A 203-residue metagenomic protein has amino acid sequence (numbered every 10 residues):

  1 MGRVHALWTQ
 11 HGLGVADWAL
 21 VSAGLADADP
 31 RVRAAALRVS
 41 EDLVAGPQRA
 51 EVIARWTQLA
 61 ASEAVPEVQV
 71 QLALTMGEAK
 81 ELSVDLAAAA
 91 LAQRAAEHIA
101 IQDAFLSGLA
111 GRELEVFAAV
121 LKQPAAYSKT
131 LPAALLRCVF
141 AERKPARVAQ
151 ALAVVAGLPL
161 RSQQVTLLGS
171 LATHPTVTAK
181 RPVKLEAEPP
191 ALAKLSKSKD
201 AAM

Functional and structural regions predicted by a protein language model:
M1-M203: Long, ordered, helix-rich scaffold segments
